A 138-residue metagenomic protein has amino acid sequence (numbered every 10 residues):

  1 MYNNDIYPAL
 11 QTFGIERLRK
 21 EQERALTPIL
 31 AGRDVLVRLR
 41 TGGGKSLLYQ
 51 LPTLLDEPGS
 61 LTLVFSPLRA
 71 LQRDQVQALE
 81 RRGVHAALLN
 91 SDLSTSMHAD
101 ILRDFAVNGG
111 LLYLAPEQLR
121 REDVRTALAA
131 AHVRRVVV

Functional and structural regions predicted by a protein language model:
M1-R40: Conserved pre-motif I regulatory segment
I29, L51-P52, D56, Q75: Hydrophobic residues on the short alpha-helix immediately C-terminal to a glycine-rich phosphate/catalytic loop
G32-P52, L63-S66: Walker A/P-loop
D34, S60-L63, H85, N108-L112 (+1 more regions): Loop/turn-to-beta-strand initiation segments
S46-L47, S60-V84, L88-L93, M97 (+1 more regions): Conserved Walker A/P-loop ATP-binding site and its immediately adjacent core in helicase/helicase-like ATPase domains
L54-P58, L79-R81, R103-V107, A127-H132: Conserved catalytic network of the ASCE P-loop NTPase/AAA+ motor domain
M97-L112: Conserved motor-coupling elements within RecA-like helicase/translocase cores
G109-G110, P116-V138: SF2 helicase catalytic motif II
